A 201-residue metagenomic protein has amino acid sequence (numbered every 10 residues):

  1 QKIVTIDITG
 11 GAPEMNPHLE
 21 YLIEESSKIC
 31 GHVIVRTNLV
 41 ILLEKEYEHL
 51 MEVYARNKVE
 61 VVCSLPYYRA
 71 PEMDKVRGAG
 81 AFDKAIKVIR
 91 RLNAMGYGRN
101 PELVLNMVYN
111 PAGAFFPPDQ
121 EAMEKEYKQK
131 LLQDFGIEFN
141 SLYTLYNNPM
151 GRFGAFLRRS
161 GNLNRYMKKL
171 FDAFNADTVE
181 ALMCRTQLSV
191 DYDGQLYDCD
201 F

Functional and structural regions predicted by a protein language model:
I3-N16, S27-E46, Y54-I89, N106: Core AdoMet radical
N16-E20, E44-E48, P117-E121: Conserved strand-to-helix beginnings and helix N-cap segments that scaffold or border functional pockets
L22-H32, A114-L132, R165-M167: Short, electropositive alpha-helical surface patch
L43, G113-E124, A173-L182: Active-site glycine- and acidic-residue-rich loops that bind and position anionic ligands or nucleotide-like cofactors
E48-S64, E126-L142: Structural recognition of alpha->loop->beta junctions
P71-V76, V104-D119, F135-S160: Flexible glycine/acidic-rich beta-alpha junction loops that bind and position SAM and/or redox cofactors in anaerobic
V88-V104, D134-E138, Y192: A structural motif corresponding to the C-terminal end of an alpha-helix and its immediate exit/capping segment
P149-F201: Accessory C-terminal segments flanking Radical SAM cores
